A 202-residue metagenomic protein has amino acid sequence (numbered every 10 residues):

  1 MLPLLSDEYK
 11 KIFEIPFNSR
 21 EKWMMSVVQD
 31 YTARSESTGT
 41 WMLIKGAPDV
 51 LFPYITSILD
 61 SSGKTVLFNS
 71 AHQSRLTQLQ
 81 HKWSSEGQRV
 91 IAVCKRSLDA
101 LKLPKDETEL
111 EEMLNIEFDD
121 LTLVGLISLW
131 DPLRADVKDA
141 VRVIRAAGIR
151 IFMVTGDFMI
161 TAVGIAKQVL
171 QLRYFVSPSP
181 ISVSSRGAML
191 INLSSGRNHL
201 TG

Functional and structural regions predicted by a protein language model:
M1-L123, L129, K138, R142-V143 (+1 more regions): Cytosolic catalytic regions of ATP/NTP-dependent phosphoryl-transfer enzymes
D139, R173-G202: C-terminal cap/substrate-recognition subdomain and adjoining C-terminal extension of metal-dependent phosphatase-like
